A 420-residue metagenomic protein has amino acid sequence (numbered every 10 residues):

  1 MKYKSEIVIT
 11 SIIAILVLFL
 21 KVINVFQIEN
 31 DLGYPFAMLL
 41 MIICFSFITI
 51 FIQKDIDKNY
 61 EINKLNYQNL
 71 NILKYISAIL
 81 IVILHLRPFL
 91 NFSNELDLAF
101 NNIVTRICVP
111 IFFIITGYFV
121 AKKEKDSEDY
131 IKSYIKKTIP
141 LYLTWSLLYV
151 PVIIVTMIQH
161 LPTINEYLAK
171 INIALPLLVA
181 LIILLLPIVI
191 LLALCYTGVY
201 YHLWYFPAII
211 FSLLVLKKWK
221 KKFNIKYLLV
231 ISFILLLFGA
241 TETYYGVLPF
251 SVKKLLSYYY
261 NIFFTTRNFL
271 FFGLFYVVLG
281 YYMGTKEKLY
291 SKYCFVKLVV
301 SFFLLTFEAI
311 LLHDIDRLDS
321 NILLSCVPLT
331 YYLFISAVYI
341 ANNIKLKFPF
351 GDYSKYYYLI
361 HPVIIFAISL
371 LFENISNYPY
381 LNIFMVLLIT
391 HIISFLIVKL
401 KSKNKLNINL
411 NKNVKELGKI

Functional and structural regions predicted by a protein language model:
M1-T241, Y245, N374-I420: Membrane-cytosol interface segments of multi-pass membrane proteins, especially ER/Golgi lipid-handling enzymes
K2, I62-N69, N94-N101, N224 (+3 more regions): Membrane-interfacial loop-to-transmembrane-helix junctions in polytopic alpha-helical membrane proteins
I9-A14, Y353-F366: Hydrophobic alpha-helical membrane segments
F19-V22, L312, P362-E373: Hydrophobic alpha-helical transmembrane segments in multi-pass integral membrane proteins
D31-I42, K58-N63, F263, F269-F272 (+3 more regions): Alpha-helical transmembrane segments and terminal signal-anchor/GPI-anchor hydrophobic tails, characterized by long
N94-L96, I188-T197, L255-Y260, M283-L289 (+2 more regions): Short juxtamembrane and helix-loop transition motifs at transmembrane-helix boundaries in membrane proteins
T116, P140, T144, P207 (+15 more regions): Hydrophobic faces of alpha-helical transmembrane segments in multi-pass integral membrane proteins
I231-M283: Loop-centered beta-sheet repeat module
